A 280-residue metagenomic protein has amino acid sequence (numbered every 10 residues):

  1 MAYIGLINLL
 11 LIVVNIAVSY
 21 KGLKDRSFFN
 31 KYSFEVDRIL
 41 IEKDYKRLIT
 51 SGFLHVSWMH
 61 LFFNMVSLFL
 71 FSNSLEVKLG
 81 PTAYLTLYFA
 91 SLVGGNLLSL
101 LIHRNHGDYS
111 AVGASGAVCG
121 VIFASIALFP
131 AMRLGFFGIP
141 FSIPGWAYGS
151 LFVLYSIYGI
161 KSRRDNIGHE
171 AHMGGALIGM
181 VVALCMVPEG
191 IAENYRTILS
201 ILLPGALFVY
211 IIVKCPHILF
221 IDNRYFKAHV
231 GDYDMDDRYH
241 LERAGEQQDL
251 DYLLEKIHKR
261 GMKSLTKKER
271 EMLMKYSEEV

Functional and structural regions predicted by a protein language model:
M1-A244: A detector for small-residue-rich transmembrane helices and their helix-helix packing motifs
A228-V280: C-terminal regulatory/interaction regions
